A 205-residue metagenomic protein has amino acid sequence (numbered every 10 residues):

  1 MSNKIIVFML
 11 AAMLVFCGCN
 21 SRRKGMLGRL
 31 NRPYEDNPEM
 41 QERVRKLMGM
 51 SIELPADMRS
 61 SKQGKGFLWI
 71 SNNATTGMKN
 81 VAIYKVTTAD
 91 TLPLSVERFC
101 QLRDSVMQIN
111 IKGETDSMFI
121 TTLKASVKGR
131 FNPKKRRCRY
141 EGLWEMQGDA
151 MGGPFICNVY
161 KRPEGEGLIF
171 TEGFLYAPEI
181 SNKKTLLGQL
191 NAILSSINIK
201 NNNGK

Functional and structural regions predicted by a protein language model:
M1, K24, Q108-G165, S181 (+2 more regions): Signature of long, low-cysteine stretches enriched in small and polar/charged residues
M1, N20-K24, P55-D57, G64-W69 (+1 more regions): Oxidative protein folding and maturation machinery
M1, N20-M48: Preference for long, solvent-exposed alpha-helical segments and helix-linker "stalks"
I5-M13: Sec-dependent N-terminal signal peptides
V15-G18: C-terminal motif of bacterial Sec signal peptides marking the signal peptidase cleavage site
N20-R32, I52, A56-M58, G167-K205: Surface-exposed amphipathic alpha-helical segments
P55-K112: Secretory pathway targeting signatures of secreted, lumenal, and periplasmic proteins
K79-V81, R136-R139, E166-G173: Glycine-rich, often proline-containing surface loops adjacent to acidic residues and nearby aromatics that form
